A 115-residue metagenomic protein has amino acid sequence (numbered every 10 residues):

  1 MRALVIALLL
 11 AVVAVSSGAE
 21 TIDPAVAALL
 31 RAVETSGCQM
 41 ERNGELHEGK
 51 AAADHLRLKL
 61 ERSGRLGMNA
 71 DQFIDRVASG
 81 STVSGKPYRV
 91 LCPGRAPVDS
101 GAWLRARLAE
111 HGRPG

Functional and structural regions predicted by a protein language model:
M1-L4: Positively charged n-region of N-terminal signal peptides that target proteins for export
L8-L10: Compositionally biased, low-complexity intrinsically disordered regions
V13-S16: N-terminal signal peptide c-region/cleavage motif recognized by signal peptidases
G18-R62: N-terminal secretory signal peptides
N43-G115: Compact alpha-helical subdomains of small soluble proteins
